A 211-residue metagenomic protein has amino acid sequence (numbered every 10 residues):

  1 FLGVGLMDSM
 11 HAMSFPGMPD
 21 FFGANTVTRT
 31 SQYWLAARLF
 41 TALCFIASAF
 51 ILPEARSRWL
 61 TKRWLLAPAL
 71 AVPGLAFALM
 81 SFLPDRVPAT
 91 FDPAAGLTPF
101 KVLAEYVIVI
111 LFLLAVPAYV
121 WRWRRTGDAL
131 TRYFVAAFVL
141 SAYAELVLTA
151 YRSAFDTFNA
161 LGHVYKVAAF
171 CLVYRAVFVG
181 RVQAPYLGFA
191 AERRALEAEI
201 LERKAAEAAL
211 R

Functional and structural regions predicted by a protein language model:
F1, L60-A69, T126-A137: Membrane-interfacial loop-to-transmembrane alpha-helix junctions, especially the N-terminal start
F1-E54, T157-V173: Individual alpha-helical transmembrane segments in multi-pass integral membrane proteins
V4-A12, G74-F77, L140-L148: Hydrophobic alpha-helical transmembrane segments and adjacent interfacial helices in integral membrane proteins
D8, E192, L196, I200 (+1 more regions): PAS/GAF-family sensory domains
M13-P16, L146-S153, R203: A short secondary-structure junction motif
R38, H163-K166, R193, R203 (+1 more regions): Basic side chains
A49-A94: Hydrophobic, aromatic-enriched interface-forming segments
S81-L196: Interfacial "cap-and-anchor" motif at the non-cytosolic start of specific transmembrane alpha-helices
